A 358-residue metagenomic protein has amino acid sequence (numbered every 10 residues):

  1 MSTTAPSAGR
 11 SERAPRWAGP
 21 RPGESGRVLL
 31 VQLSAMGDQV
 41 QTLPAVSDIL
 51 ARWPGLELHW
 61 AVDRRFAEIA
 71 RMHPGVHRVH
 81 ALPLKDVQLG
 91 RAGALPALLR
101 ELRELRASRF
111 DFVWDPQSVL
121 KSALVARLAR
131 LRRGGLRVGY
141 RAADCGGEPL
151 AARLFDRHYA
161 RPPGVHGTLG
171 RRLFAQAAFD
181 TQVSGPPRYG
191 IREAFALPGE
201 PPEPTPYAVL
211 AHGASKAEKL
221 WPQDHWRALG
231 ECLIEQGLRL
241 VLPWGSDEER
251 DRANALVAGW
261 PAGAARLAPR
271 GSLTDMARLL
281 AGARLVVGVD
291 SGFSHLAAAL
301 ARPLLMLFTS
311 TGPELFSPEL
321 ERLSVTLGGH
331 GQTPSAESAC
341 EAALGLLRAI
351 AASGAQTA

Functional and structural regions predicted by a protein language model:
M1-A358: Catalytic machinery of carbohydrate-active enzymes, primarily nucleotide-sugar-dependent glycosyltransferases
